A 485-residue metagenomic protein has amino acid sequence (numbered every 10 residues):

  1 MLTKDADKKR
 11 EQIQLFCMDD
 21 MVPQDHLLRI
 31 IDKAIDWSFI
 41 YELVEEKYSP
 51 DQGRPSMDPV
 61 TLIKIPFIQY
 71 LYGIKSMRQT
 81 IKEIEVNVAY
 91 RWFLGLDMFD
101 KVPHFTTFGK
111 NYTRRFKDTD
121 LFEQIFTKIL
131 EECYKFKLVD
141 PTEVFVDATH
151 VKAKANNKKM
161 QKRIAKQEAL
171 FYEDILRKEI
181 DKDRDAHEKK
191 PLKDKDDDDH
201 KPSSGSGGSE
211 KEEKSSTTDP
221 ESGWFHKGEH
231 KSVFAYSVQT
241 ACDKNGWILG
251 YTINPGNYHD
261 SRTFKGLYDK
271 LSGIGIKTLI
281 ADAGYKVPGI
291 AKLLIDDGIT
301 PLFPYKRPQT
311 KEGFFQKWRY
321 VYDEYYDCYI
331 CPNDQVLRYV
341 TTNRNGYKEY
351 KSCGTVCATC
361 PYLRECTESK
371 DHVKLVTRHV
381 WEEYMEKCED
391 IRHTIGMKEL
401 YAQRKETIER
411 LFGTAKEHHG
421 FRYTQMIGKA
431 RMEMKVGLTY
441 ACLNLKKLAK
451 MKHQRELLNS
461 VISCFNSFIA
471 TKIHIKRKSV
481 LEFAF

Functional and structural regions predicted by a protein language model:
M1-R29: Hydrophobic alpha-helical membrane-insertion signals
E11, Q24, W37, D58 (+2 more regions): Generic alpha-helical segment signature
C17, I35-F39, G95, D185 (+1 more regions): Short, solvent-exposed coil/turn linker segments
Q24-F67, Y72-G73, V380, Y384: Basic, short loop/linker segments at the boundary and entry of helix-turn-helix/winged-helix-like folds
P66, G73-V86, L96-F485: Anion-binding and metal-coordination hotspots
Y90-L94: Short amphipathic alpha-helical interface patches used for protein-protein assembly/oligomerization
